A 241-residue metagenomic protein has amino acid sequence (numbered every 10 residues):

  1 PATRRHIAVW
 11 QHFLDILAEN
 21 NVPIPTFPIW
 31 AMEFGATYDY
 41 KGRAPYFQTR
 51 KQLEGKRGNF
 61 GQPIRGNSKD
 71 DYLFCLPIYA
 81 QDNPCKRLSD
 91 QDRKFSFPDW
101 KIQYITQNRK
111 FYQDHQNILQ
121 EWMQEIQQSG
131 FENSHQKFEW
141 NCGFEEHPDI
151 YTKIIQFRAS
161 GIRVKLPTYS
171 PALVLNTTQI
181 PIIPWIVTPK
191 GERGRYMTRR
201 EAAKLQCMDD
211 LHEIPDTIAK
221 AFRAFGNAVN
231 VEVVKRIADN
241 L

Functional and structural regions predicted by a protein language model:
P1-G58, P63: Flexible, glycine-/basic-rich loop-and-beta segments that form/coincide with the SAM-dependent methyltransferase
A36-L241: C-terminal target-recognition/interaction regions appended to catalytic cores
